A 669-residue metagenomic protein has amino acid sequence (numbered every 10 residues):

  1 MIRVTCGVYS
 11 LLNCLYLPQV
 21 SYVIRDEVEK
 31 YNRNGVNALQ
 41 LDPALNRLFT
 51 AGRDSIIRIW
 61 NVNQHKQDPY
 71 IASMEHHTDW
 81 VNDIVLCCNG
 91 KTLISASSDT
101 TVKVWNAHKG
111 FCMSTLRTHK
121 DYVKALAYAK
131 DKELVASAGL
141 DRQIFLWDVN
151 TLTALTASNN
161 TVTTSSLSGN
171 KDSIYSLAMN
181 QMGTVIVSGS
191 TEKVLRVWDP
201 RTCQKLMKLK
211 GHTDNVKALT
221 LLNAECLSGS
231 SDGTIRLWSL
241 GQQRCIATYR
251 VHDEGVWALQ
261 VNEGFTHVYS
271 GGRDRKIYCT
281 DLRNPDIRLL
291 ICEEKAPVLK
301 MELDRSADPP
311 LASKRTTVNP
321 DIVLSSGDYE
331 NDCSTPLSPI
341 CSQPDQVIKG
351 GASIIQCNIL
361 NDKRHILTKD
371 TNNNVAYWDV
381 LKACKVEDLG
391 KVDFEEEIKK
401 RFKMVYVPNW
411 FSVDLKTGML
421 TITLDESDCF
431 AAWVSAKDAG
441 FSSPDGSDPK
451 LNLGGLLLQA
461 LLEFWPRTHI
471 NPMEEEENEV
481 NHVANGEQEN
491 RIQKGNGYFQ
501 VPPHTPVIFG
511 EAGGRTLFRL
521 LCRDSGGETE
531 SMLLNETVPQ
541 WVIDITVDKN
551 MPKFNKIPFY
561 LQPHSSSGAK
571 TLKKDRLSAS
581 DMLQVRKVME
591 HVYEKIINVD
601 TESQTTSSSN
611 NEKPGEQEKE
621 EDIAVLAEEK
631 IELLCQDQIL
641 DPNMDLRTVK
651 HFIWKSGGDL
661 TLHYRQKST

Functional and structural regions predicted by a protein language model:
M1-Q40, A44-Q64, L311-D345, I492 (+4 more regions): Intrinsically disordered, low-complexity acidic/Ser/Thr/Pro-rich linker and tail segments in large eukaryotic scaffolds
I24-Y31, P69-H76, C112-T118, A138 (+7 more regions): Short C-terminal beta-strands that terminate individual repeats in beta-propeller domains, predominantly WD40 blades
L39-L45, V85-G90, A127-K132, A178-G183 (+4 more regions): Loop/turn segments within WD40 beta-propeller blades
A51-D54, A96-D99, S137-D141, V149 (+4 more regions): Conserved strand-to-loop turn within each blade of WD40 beta-propeller repeats
I57-V62, V102-W105, L126, I144-V149 (+8 more regions): WD40-repeat beta-propellers
G495-T669: Extended, C-terminal alpha-helical/coiled-coil scaffolding tails that mediate protein-protein interactions and assembly
